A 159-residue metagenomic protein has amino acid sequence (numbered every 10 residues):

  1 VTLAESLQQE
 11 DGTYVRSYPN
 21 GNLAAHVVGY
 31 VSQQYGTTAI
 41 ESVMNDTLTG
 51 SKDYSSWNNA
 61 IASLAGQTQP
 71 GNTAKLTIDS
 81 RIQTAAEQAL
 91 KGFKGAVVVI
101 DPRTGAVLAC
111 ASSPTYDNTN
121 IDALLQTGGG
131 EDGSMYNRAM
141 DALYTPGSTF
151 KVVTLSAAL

Functional and structural regions predicted by a protein language model:
V1-A96, C110-R138, A142-L143: Extracytoplasmic/periplasmic proteins that interact with beta-lactams or build/remodel peptidoglycan
V27, A86, G105, A139-L159: Active-site SXXK
V97-P102: Short hydrophobic alpha-helical segments used for membrane anchoring or interfacial signaling
